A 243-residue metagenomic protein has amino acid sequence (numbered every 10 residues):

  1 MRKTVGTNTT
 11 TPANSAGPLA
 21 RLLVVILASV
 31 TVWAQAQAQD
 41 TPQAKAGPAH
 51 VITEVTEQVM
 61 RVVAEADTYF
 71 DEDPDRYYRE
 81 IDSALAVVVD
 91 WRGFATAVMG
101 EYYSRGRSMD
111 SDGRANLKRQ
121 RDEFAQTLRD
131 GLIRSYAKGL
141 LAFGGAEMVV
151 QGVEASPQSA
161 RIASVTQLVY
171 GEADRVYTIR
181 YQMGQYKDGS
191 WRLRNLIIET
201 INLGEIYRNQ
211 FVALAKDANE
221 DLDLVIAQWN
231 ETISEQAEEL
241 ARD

Functional and structural regions predicted by a protein language model:
M1-P18: N-terminal secretory signal peptides that target proteins for export/translocation
A20-T31: Bacterial N-terminal signal peptides
A34-D40: Boundary at the C-terminal end of the N-terminal hydrophobic targeting segment
K45-Y136: Early exported N-terminus immediately downstream of N-terminal targeting peptides
A64, A137-L141, L196: Charged/polar positions within long, soluble alpha-helices
Q120-L128, L132-Y177, T232-D243: Surface-exposed, charged secondary-structure patches
V176-E205: Short beta-strand edge/turn micro-motifs at domain boundaries
N195-D243: Low-complexity, intrinsically disordered terminal/linker segments enriched in charged and Gly/Pro repeats
